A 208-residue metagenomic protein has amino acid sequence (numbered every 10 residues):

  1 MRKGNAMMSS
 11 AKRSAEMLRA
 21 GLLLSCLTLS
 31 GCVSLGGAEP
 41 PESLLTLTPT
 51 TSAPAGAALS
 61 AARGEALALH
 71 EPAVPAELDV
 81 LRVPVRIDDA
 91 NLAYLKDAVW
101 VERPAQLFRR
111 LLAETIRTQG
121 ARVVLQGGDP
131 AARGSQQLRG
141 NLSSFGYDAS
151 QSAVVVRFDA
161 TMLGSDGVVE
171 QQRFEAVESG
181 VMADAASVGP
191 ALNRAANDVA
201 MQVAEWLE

Functional and structural regions predicted by a protein language model:
N5-L22: Bacterial N-terminal signal peptides that target proteins for export
T28-G31: C-terminal motif of bacterial Sec signal peptides marking the signal peptidase cleavage site
V33-L47, E114, T118-D166: Surface-exposed short loop/turn segments
V33-V101: A structural "domain/chain start" motif
R63-E65, D79-L81, D88, K96 (+4 more regions): Envelope-exposed proteins and targeting segments
P72-V74, D88-A90, S143-F145, D159-S165 (+1 more regions): Solvent-exposed coil/turn segments that connect beta secondary-structure elements in extracytoplasmic/periplasmic
P75, R110-R122, D198, Q202-W206: Structured segments of extracytoplasmic/periplasmic soluble domains in secreted or envelope-associated proteins
N91-V99, G167-M201, E205: Short secondary-structure boundary motifs at beta->alpha junctions and helix caps
